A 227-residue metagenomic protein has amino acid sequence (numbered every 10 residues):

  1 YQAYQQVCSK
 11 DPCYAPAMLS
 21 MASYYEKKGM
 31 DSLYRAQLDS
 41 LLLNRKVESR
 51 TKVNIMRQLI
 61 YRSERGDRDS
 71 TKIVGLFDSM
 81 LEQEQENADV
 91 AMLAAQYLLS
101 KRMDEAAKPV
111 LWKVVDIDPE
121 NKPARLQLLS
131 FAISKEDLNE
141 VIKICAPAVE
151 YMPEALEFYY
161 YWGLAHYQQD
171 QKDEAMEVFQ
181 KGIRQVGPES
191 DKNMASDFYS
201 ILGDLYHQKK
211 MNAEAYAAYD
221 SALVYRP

Functional and structural regions predicted by a protein language model:
Y1-P227: Alpha-solenoid helical repeat scaffolds
